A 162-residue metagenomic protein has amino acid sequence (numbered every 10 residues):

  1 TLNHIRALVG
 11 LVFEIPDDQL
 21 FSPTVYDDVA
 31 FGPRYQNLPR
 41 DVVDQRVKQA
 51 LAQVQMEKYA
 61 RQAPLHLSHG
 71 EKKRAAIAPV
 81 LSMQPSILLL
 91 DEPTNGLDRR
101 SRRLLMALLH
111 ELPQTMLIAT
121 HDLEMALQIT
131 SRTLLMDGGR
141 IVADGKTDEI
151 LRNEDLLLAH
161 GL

Functional and structural regions predicted by a protein language model:
D41-Y59: Conserved ABC ATPase "signature" region
A63-L67, E71: Conserved ABC ATPase signature
Q84: Conserved catalytic motifs of ABC-family nucleotide-binding domains
L88-D91: Catalytic Walker B motif of ABC-type/P-loop ATPase nucleotide-binding domains
T120-H121: H-loop/switch region of ABC-family ATPase nucleotide-binding domains
A126-Q128: A short, surface-exposed alpha-helical micro-motif characterized by mixed small hydrophobic and charged/polar residues
R140-L162: Conserved beta-strand-loop-alpha-helix hinge in the C-terminal portion of ABC ATPase nucleotide-binding domains
